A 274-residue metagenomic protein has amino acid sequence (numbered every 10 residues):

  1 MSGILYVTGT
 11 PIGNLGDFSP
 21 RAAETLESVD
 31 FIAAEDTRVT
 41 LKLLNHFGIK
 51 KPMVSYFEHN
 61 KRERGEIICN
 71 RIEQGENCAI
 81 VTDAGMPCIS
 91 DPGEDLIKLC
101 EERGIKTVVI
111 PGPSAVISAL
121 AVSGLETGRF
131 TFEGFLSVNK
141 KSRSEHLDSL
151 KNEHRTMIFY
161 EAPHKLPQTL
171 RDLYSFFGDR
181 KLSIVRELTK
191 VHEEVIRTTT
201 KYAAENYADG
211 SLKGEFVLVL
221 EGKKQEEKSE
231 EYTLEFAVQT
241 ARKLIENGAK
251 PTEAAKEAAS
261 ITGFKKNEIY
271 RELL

Functional and structural regions predicted by a protein language model:
M1-E58: Glycine-rich, flexible N-terminal cofactor/catalytic loop recognition
S2, T156, P163-L274: A contiguous loop/helix-start segment that scaffolds small-molecule binding in enzyme catalytic cores
G3-L5, G75-A79, R155-T156: Loop/turn-to-beta-strand initiation segments
I12-G13, D83-P87, P163-K165, K223-Q225: Short glycine-rich anion-binding loops that position phosphate/pyrophosphate groups of nucleotides and phosphorylated
L26-I32, I105-V108, T156-M157: Short active-site oxyanion
Y56-R62, L136-N139: Conserved helicase motor
P92-E94, P251: Glycine-centered tight-turn and secondary-structure capping sites
D95-E153: Class I SAM-dependent methyltransferase SAM-binding "motif I" and its flanking Rossmann-like core
